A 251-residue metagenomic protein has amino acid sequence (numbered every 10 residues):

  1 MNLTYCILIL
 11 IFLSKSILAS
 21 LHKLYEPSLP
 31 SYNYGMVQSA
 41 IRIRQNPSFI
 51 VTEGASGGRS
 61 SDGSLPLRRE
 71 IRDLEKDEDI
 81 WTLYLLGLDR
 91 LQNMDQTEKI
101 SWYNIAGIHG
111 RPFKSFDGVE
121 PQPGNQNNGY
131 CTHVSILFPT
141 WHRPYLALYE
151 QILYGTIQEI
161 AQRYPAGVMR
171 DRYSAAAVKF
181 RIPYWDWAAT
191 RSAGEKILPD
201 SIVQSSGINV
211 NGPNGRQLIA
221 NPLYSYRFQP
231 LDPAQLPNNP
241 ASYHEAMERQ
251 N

Functional and structural regions predicted by a protein language model:
M1-T4: Positively charged n-region of N-terminal signal peptides that target proteins for export
L8-L137, A147-L148, I152, T156-R170: N-terminal regions that are enriched for targeting/export leaders and immediately downstream pro/stem segments
R111-N251: Long, internal stretches of domain cores in catalytic or enzyme-like folds, emphasizing the mature domain core
